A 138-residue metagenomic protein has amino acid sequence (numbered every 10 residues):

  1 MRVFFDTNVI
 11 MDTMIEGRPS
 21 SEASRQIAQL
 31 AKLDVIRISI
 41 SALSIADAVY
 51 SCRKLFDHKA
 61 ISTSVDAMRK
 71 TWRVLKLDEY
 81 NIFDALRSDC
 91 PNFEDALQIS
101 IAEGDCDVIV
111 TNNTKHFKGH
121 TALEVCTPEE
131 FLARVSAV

Functional and structural regions predicted by a protein language model:
M1-I40, R53-T63, E129-V138: Short, well-structured N-terminal submotif of metal-dependent ribonuclease cores
R2, T71, E103-V138: Acidic, PIN/NYN-like endoribonuclease modules and their adjacent C-terminal/linker elements
F5, I40, L77, N112 (+1 more regions): A conserved hydrophobic position in a structured secondary element of the catalytic/binding core that shapes
M14, D89, T121: Short, flexible helix/strand-to-coil boundary loops that buttress conserved ligand/catalytic motifs in alpha/beta
I36-I38, L55-D84, S88: Mobile, glycine- and charge-enriched loop segments and immediately flanking short secondary-structure elements within
R73-K115: Active-site neighborhoods of divalent-metal-dependent phosphate/nucleic-acid chemistry enzymes
